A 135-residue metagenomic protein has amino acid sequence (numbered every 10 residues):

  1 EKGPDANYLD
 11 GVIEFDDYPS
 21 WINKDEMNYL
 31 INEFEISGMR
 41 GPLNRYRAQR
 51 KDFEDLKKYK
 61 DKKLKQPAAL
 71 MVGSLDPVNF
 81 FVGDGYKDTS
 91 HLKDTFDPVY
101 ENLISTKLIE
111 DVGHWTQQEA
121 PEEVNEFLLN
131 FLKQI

Functional and structural regions predicted by a protein language model:
E1-E101, S105-L108: Conserved serine/cysteine hydrolase catalytic core
Y100-I135: Catalytic active-site module of serine/aspartate enzymes centered on a nucleophile-bearing elbow/loop
